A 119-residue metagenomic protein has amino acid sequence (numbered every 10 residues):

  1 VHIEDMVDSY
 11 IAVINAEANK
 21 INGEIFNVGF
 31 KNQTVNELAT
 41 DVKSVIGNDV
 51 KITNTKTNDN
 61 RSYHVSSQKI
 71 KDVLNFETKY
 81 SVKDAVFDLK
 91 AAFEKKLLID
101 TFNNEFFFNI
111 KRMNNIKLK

Functional and structural regions predicted by a protein language model:
V1-K119: C-terminal substrate-binding subdomain of Rossmann-fold SDR/epimerase-dehydratase oxidoreductases
